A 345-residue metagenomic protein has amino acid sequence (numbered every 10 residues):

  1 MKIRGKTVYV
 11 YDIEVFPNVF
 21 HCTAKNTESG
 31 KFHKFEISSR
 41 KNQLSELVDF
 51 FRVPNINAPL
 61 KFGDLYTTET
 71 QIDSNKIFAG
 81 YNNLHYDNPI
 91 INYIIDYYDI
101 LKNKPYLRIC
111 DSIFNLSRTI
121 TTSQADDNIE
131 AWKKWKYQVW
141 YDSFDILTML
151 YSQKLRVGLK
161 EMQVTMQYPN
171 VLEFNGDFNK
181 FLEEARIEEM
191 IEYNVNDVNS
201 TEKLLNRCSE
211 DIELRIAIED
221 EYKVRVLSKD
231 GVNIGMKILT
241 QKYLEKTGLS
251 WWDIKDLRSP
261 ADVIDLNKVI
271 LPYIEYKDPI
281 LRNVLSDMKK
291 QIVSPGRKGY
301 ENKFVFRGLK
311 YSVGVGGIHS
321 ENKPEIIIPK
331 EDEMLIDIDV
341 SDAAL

Functional and structural regions predicted by a protein language model:
K2-T27, L335, D342: Gly/Thr-rich phosphate-binding beta-strand-loop-beta motif of the actin/hexokinase/Hsp70
I3-G5, F16-N18, I72-N75, H85 (+4 more regions): Short, well-ordered loop/turn elements at secondary-structure boundaries
I13, G80-N83, I338: Short His-Asn-centered micro-motif
P17-S38, G158-E161, T165: RNase H-like nuclease fold core
V19-T23, N88-I95, L204, L345: A short acidic (Asp/Glu
K25-E28, Y93-D99, I218-E219: Short secondary-structure boundary/capping segments
F32-K160: Conserved DEDDh/DEDDy metal-dependent 3′-5′ exonuclease domain
T165-E173, K180-L345: Conserved "right-hand" nucleotidyltransferase catalytic core of DNA-directed polymerases
